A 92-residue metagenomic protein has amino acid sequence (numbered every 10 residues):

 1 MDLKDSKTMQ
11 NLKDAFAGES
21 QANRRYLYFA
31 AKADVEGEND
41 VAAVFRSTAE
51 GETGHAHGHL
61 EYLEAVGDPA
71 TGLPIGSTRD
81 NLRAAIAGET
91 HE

Functional and structural regions predicted by a protein language model:
M1-E92: Non-heme di-metal
